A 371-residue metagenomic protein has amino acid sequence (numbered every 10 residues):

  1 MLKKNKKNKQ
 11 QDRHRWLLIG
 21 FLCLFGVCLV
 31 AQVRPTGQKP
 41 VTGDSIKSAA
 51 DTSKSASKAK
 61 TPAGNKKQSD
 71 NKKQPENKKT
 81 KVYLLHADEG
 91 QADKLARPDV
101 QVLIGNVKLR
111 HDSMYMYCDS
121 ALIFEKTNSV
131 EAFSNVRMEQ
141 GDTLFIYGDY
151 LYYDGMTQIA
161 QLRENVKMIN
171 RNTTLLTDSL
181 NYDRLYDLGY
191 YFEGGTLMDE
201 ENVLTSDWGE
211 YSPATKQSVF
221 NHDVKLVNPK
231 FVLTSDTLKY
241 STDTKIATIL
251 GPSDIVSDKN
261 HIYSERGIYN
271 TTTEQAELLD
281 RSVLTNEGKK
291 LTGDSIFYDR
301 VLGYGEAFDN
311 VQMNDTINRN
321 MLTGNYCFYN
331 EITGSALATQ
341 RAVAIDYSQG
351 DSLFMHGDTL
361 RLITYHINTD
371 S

Functional and structural regions predicted by a protein language model:
M1-P40: Bacterial Sec-dependent N-terminal signal peptides
Q32-S371: N-terminal amphipathic/hydrophobic interface segments
